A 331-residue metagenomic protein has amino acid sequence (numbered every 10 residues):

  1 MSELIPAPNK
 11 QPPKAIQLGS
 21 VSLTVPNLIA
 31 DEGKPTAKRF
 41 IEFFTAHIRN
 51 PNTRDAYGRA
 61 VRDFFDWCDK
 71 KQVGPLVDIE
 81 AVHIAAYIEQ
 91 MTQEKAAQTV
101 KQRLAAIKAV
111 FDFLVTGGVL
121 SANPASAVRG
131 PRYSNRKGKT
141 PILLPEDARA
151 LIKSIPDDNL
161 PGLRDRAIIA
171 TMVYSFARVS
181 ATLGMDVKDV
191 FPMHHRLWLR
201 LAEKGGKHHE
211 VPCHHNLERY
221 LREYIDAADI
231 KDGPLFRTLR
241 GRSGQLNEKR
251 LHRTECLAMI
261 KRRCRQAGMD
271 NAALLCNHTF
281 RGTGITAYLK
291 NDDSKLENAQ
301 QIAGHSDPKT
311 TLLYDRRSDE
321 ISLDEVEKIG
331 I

Functional and structural regions predicted by a protein language model:
M1-I331: Conserved catalytic core of the tyrosine transesterase superfamily
